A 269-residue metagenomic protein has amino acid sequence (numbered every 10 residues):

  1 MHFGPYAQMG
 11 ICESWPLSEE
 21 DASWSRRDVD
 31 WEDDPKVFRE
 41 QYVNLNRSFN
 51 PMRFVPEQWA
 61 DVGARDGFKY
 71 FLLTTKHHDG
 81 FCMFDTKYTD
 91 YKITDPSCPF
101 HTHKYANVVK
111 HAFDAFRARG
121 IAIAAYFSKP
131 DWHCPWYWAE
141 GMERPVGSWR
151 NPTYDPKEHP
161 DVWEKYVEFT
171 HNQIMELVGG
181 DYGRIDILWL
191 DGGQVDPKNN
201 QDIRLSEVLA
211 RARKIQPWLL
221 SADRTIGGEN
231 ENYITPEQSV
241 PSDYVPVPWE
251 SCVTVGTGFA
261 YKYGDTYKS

Functional and structural regions predicted by a protein language model:
M1-S269: Mature catalytic domains of secreted/periplasmic carbohydrate-active enzymes
